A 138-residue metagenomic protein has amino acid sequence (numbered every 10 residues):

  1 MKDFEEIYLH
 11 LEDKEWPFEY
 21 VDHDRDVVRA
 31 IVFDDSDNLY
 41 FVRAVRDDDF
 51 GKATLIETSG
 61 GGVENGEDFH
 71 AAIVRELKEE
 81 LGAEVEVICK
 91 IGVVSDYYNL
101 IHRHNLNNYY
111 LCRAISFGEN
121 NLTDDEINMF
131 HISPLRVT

Functional and structural regions predicted by a protein language model:
M1-R29, D35: Acidic, metal-coordinating catalytic segment for phosphate/diphosphate chemistry, firing primarily on the Nudix
D22, I31, D47-D48, I101-H102 (+1 more regions): Short secondary-structure boundary/capping segments
R25, A53-T58, N105-N107: Short connector loops at helix/strand junctions that flank enzyme active sites, especially segments positioning acidic
I31, F41, Y109-L111: Conserved hydrophobic/aromatic beta-strand scaffold that supports enzyme active sites
D34-D37, V45, R113-G118: Short loop segments at secondary-structure junctions
N38-E79: Conserved Nudix-box catalytic region and its N-terminal flanking loop in Nudix hydrolases and closely related
V63-E86, V94-T138: Unchanged
K90: Short glycine/proline-centered loop/turn elements that form peptide/ligand docking sites
